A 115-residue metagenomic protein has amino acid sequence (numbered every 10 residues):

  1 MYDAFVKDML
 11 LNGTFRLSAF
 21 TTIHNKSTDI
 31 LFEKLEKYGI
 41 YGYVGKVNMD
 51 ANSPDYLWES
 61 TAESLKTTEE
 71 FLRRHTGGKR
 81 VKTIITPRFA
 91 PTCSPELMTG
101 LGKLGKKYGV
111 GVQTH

Functional and structural regions predicted by a protein language model:
M1-S27, P87, P91-L97: Divalent metal-binding segments
K26-T114: Metal-coordinating catalytic core of metallo-dependent amide/deamination hydrolases
